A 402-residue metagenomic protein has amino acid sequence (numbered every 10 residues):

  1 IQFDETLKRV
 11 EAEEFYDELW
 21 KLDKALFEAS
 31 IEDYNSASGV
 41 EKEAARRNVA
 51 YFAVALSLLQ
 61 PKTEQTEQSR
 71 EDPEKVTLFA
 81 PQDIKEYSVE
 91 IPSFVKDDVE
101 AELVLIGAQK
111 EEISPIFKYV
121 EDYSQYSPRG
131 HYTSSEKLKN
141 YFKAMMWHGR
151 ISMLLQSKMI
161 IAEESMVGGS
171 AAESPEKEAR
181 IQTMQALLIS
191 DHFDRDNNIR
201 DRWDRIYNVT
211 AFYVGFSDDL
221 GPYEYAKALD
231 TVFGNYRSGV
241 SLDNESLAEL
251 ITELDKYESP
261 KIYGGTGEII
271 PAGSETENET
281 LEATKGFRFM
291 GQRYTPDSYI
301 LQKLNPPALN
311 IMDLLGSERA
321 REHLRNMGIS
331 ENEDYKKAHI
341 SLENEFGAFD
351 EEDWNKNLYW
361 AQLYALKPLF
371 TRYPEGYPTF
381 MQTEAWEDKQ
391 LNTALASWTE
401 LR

Functional and structural regions predicted by a protein language model:
I1-R402: Long, non-catalytic protein-protein interaction scaffolds
